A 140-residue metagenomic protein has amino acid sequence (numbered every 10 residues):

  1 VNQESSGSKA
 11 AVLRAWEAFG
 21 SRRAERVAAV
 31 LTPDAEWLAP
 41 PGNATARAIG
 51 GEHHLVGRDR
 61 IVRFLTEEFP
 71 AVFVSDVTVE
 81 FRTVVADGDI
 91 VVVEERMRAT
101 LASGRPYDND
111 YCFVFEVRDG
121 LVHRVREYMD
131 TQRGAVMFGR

Functional and structural regions predicted by a protein language model:
V1-R140: C-terminal and inter-domain tail/linker signature
